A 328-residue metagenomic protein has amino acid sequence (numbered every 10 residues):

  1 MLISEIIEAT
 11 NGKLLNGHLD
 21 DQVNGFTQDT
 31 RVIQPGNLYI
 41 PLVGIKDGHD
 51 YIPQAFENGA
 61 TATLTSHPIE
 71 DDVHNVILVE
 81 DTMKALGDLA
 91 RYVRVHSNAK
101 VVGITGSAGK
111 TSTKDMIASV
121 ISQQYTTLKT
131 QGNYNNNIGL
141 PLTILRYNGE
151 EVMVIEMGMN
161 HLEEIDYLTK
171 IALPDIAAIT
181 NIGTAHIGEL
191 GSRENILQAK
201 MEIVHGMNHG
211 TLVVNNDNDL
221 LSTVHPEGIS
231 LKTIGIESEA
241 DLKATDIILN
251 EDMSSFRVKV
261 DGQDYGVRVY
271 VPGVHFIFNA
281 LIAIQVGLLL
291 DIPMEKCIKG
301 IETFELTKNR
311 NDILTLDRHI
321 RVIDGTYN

Functional and structural regions predicted by a protein language model:
M1-D88, P272: N-terminal leader/targeting and accessory segments in enzymes
I7-T10, A85-N216, L221-I229, G287: Phosphate-binding loop of NTP-binding sites
L15, I77, L128, K232 (+1 more regions): General small-molecule cofactor/ligand-binding pocket signal
Q28-D29, I40-L42, K129-Q131, I155 (+3 more regions): Thr-Gly-centered strand-to-loop micro-motif
T63-H67, T130-N133, C297: A short glycine-rich beta-strand->turn/loop micro-motif centered on a GG-aromatic cluster
I69-V73, A178-R321: Acidic, Mg2+-coordinating active-site environments of NTP-dependent enzymes
N309, Y327-N328: Glycine-rich phosphate/pyrophosphate-binding beta-alpha loops
